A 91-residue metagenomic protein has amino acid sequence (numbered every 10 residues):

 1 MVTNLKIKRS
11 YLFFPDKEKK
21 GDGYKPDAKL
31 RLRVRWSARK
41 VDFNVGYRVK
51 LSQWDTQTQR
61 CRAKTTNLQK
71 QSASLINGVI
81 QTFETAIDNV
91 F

Functional and structural regions predicted by a protein language model:
M1-K20: Short, Gly/Pro- and small/polar-rich lid/capping loops
K6-K8, K25-K29: A general secondary-structure signal for short beta-strands and their flanking turns/coil in non-transmembrane regions
L12-F14, R33, G46: Residues in well-ordered beta-strands of folded domains
G23, W36-F91: N-terminal helical hairpins
A28-W36: A short beta-strand signature
